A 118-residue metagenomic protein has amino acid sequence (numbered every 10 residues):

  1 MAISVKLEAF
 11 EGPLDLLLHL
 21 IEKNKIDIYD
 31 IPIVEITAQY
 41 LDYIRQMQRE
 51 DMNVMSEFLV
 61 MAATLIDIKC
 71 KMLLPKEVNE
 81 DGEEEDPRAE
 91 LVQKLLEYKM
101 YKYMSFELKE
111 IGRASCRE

Functional and structural regions predicted by a protein language model:
M1-R117: Long, charge-dense, low-complexity tracts
